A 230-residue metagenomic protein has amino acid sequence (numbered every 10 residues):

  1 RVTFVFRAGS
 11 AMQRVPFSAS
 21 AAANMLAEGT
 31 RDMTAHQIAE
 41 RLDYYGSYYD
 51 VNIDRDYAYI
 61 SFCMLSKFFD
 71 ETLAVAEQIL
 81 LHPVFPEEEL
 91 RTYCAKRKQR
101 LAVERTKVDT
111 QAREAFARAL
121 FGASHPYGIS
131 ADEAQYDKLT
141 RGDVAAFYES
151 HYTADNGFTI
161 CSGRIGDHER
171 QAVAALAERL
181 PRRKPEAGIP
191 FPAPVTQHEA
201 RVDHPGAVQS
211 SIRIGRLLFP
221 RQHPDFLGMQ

Functional and structural regions predicted by a protein language model:
R1-E40, D132, A145-Q230: His/Glu-rich zincin catalytic helix
Q37-P185, L218: Charge-rich, well-structured scaffold segments of protease-associated domains
